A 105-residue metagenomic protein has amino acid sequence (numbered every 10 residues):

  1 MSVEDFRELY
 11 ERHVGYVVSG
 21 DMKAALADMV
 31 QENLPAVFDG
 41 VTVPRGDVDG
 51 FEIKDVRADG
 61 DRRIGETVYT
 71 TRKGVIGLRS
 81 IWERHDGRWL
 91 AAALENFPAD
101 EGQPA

Functional and structural regions predicted by a protein language model:
M1-S19, K23, A27-L34, A105: Short, low-complexity N-terminal intrinsically disordered segments enriched in polar/charged residues
D5, L34-H85, A93-A105: Surface-exposed, charged secondary-structure patches
